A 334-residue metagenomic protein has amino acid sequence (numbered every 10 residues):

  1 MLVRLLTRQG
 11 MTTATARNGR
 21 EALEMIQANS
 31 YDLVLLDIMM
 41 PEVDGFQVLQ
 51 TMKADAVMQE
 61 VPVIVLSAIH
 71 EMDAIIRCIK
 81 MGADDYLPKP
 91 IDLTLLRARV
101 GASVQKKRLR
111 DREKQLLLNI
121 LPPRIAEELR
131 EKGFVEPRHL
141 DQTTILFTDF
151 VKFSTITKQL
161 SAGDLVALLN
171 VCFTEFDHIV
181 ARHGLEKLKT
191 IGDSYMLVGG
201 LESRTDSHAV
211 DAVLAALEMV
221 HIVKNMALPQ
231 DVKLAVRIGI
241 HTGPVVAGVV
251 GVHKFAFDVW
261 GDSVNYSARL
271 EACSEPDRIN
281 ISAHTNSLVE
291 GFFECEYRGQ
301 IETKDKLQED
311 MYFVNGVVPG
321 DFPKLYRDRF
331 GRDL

Functional and structural regions predicted by a protein language model:
M1-R8: Charged docking surfaces used in two-component/phosphorelay signaling
N29-L35: Active-site beta3 strand of CheY-like receiver
M40, M52: Receiver (REC) domain active-site loop signature in two-component systems and cognate sites in sensor histidine kinases
D92, A98-L140: Regulatory cytosolic signal-relay segments
K132-L214: Catalytic NTP-binding/metal-coordinating core of nucleotidyl cyclase/transferase enzymes
L169-L185, L201-I238, T242, D262-E271 (+1 more regions): Alpha-helical scaffold within the catalytic cores of cyclic-nucleotide enzymes
V245-A247, C273-L334: Cytosolic regulatory/linker segments at or just downstream of nucleotide-handling modules in signal-transduction
